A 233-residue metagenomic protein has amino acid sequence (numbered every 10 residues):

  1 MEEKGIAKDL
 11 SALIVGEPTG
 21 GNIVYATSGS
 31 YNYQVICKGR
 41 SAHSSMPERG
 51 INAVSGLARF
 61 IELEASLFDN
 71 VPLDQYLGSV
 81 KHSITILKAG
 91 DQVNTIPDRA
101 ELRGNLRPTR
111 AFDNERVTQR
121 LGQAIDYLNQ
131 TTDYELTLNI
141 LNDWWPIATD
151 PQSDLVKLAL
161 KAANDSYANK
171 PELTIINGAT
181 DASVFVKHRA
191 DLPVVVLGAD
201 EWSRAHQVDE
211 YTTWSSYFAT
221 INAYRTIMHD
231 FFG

Functional and structural regions predicted by a protein language model:
E2-G20: A glycine-rich helix N-cap at a beta->alpha junction
I6-S11, Y31, A190-L192: Short coil/turn connectors at secondary-structure junctions
V15-T19, Y25, Q34-G233: Metal-dependent amide/peptide-bond hydrolase catalytic core, centered on the "pita-bread" metallohydrolase fold
T27-G29: Short loop/turn positions at the edges of beta-strands in beta-sheet-rich folds
